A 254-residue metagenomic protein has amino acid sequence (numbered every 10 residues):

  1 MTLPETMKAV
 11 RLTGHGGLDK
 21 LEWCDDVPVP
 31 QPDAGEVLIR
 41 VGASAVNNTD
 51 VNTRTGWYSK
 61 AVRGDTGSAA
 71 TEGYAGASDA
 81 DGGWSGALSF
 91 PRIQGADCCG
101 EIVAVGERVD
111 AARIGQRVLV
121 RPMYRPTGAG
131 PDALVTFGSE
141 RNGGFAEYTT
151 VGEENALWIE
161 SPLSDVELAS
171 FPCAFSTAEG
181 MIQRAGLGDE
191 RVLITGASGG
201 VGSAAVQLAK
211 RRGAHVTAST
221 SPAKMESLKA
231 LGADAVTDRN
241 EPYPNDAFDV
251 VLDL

Functional and structural regions predicted by a protein language model:
V10, V37-L38, L193: Conserved beta-strand elements of the Class I
G16-E22, N48-D50: Short N-terminal binding/cap micro-motifs at the start of the first secondary-structure element
P28-A45, Y58-Y124: Glycine-rich beta-strand-centered segment in the early N-terminal region that forms part of a ligand/cofactor-binding
T49-T55, A129: Cytochrome P450 core scaffold surrounding the K-helix E-X-X-R motif and the conserved "meander" helix-loop region
G73-A96, V118-G196: NAD(P)H dinucleotide-binding glycine-rich loop of Rossmann-like/cofactor-binding domains, especially the beta1-alpha1
L119, V251-L252: N-terminal Rossmann-like NAD(P) cofactor-binding module of classical short-chain dehydrogenase/reductase
L163-E241: Mid-domain Rossmann-like dinucleotide-binding core that forms the NAD(H)/NADP(H) cofactor-binding site
Y243-V250: A short acidic, Gly/Pro-enriched loop at the edge of an enzyme's catalytic core that lines a small-molecule cofactor
